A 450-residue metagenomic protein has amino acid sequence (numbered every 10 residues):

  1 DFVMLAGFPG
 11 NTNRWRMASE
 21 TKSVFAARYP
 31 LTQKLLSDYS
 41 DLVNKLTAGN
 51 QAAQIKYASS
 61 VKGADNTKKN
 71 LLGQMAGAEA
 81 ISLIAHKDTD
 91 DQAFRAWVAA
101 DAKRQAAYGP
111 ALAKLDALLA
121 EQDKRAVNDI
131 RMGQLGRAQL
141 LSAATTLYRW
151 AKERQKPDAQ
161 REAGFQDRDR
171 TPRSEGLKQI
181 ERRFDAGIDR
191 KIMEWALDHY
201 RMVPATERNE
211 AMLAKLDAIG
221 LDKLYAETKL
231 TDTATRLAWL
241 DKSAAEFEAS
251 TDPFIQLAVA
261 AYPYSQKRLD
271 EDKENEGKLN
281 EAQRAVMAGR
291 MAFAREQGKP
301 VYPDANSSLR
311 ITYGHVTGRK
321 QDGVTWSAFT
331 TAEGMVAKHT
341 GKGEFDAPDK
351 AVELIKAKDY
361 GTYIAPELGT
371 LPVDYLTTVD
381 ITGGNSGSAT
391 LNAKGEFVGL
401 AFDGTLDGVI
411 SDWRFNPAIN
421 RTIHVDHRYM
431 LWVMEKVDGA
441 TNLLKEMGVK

Functional and structural regions predicted by a protein language model:
D1-K450: Terminal presequence/propeptide segments associated with secretion/organelle targeting and zymogen/polyprotein
